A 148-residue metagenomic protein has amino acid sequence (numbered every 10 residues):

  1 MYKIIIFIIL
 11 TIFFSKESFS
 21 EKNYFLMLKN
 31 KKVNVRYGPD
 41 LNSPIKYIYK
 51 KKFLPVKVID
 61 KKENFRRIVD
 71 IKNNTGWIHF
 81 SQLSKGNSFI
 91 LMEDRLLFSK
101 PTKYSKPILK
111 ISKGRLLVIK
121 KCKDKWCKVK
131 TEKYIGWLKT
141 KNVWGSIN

Functional and structural regions predicted by a protein language model:
I4-F14: Sec-dependent N-terminal signal peptides
S18-Y37, Y47-K52, I59-K100, Y104-K125 (+2 more regions): SH3-family beta-barrel domains
P39-L41: A structured, charge-rich N-terminal accessory region that forms the first stable segment of a protein and links
